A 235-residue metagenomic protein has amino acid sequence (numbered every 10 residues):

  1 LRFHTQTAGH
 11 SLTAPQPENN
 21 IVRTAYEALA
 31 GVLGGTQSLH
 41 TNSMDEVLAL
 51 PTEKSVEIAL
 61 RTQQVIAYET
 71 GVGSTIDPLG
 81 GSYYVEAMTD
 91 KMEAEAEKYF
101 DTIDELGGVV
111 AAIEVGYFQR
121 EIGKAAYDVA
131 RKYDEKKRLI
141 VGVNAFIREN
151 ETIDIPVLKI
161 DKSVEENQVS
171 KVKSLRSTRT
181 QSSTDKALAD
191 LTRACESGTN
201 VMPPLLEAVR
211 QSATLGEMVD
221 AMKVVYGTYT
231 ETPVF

Functional and structural regions predicted by a protein language model:
L1-A14, L29-L48, V65-E86: Core alpha/beta catalytic barrel or barrel-like domain that forms the active/cofactor pocket in diverse metabolic
L1-H4, E57, V225-Y226: Active/binding-pocket-proximal capping segment
L12-T13, E57, V115: N-terminal start-of-chain detector that recognizes signal peptides and the immediate post-cleavage beginning
A14-P17, Y117-Q119: Short linear motifs at secondary-structure transitions and domain/linker junctions
E18-L29, K54-L60: Conserved alpha/beta core surface patches that mediate binding of polyanionic ligands
T52-E53, R61-F235: Flexible, glycine-rich loop/tail regions that form catalytic "lids" or insertion modules at the edges of active sites
